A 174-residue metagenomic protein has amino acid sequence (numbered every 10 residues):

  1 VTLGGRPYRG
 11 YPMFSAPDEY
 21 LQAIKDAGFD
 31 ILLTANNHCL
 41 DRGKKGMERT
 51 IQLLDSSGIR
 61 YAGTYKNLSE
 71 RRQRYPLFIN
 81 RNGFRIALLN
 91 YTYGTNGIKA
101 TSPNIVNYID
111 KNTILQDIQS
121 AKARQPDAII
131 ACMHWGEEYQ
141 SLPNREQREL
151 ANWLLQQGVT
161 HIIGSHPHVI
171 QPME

Functional and structural regions predicted by a protein language model:
V1-E174: Acidic, metal/ion-coordinating pockets
